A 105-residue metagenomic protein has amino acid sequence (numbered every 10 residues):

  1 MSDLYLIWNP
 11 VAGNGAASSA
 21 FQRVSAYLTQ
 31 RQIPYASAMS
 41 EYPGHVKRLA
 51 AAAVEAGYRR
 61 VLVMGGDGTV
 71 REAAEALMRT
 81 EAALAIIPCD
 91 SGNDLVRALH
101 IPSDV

Functional and structural regions predicted by a protein language model:
M1-V61, R71: ATP/NTP phosphate-donor binding region
Y5, Q30-R31, M78-A83, I87-V105: Catalytic core of DAGKc-family lipid kinases
P10, M64-G66, I87-C89: Glycine-rich beta-strand-to-loop/alpha-helix junction loops that act as flexible
S18-A20, A73-L77, R97-L99: Short amphipathic alpha-helical segments
S25, A74, N93: Short glycine-/small-residue-rich flexible loop motifs, especially phosphate/cofactor-binding loops
P43, G68, G92: Positions that flank functional sites
G57, G65, L77, E81: Conserved functional loop/turn residues at catalytic and ligand-binding sites
V61-G68, E72, L84: Glycine-rich N-terminal segment of FAD-binding domains in flavoprotein oxidoreductases, spanning the beta-loop-helix
